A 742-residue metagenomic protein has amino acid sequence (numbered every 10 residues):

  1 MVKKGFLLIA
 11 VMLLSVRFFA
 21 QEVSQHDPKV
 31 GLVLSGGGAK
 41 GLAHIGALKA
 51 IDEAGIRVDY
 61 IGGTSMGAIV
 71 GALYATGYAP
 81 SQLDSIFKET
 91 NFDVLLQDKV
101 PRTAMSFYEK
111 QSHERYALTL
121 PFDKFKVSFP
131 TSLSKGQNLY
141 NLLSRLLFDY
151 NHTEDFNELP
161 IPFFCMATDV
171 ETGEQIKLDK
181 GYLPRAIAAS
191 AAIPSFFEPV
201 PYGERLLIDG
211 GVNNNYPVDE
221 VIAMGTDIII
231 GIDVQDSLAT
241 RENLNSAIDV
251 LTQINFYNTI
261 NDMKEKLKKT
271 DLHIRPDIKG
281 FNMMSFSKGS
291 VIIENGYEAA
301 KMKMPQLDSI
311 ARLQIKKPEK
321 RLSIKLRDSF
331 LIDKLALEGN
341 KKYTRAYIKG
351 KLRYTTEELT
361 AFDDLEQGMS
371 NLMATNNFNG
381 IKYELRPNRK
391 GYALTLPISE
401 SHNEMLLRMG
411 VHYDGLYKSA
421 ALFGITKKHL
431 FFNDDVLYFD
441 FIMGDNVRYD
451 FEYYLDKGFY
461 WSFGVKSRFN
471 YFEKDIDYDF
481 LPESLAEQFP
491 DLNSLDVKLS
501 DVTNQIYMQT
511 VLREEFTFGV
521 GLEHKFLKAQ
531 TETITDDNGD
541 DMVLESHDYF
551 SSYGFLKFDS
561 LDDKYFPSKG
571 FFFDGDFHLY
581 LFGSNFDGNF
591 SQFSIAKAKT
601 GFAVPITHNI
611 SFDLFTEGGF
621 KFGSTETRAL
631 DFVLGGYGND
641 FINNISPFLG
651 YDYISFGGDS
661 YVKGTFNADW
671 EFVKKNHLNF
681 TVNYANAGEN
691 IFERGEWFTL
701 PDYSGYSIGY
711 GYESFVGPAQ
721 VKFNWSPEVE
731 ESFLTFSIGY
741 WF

Functional and structural regions predicted by a protein language model:
M1-P28, T616, F620, F742: Bacterial Sec-dependent N-terminal signal peptides
Q21-T64, A72-S370, A374-R386, Y392 (+1 more regions): Patatin-like phospholipase
K382-Y553, F558-L561, V633-S646, I654-V662 (+3 more regions): Gram-negative/organellar outer-membrane beta-barrel architecture
M409-V411, S552-V673: C-terminal outer-membrane beta-barrel translocator/porin domains of Gram-negative envelope proteins and their
W461, E514-F516, H608-I610, F672-N676: Secondary-structure transition into beta-strands, especially the periplasmic turns and strand N-termini that construct
R468-F472, E523-L527, G575-S584, G619-G623 (+1 more regions): Short glycine-rich beta-strand segments
D669-D702: C-terminal hydrophobic structural anchor segments that stabilize assembly/packing rather than catalytic chemistry
